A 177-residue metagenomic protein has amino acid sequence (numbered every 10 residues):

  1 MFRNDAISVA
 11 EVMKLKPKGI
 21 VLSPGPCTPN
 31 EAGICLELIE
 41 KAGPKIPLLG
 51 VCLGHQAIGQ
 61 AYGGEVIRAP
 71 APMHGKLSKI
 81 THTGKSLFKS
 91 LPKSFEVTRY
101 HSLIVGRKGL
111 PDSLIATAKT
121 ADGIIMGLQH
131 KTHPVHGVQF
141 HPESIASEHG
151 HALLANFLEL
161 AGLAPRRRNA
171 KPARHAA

Functional and structural regions predicted by a protein language model:
M1-I7: A short beta-strand-loop structural module common to alpha/beta enzyme folds
I7-K16, G109: Short amphipathic alpha-helix with an adjacent loop that forms part of the alpha/beta core around
K14-S90, S94, L154-N156: Cysteine-nucleophile active-site neighborhood
C52, H101, H141: Histidine-centered divalent metal-coordination motifs
L77-K79, I125-G127, G137: Conserved hydrophobic/aromatic beta-strand scaffold that supports enzyme active sites
S86-T132: Catalytic beta-strand/loop cores that center a nucleophilic Ser/Cys/Thr and support acyl-enzyme chemistry
T132, G137-E148: Phosphate-binding/catalytic loops
S144-A177: Acyltransferase
